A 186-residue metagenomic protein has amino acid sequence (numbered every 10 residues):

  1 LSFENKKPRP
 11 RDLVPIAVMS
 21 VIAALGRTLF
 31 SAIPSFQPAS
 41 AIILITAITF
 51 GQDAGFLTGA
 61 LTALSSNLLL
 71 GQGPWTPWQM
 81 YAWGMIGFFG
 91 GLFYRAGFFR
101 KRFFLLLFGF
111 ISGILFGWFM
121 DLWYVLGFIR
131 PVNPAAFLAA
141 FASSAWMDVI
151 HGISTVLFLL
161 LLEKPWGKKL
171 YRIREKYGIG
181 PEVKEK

Functional and structural regions predicted by a protein language model:
L1-I45: Hydrophobic transmembrane alpha-helices
L1-K6, D12-M19, T58, W78-V125: Short helix-perturbing small/polar motifs within transmembrane alpha-helices
A24-P38, A60-Y94: Interfacial aromatic-anchored transmembrane helix boundaries in multi-pass membrane proteins
Q37, T76-P77, F98-E185: Membrane-embedded alpha-helical hairpins and interfacial helices in multi-pass inner-membrane proteins
A39-G55, F88-Y94: Generic transmembrane alpha-helix motif of multi-pass integral membrane proteins
L57-A60, L162: Short hydrophobic alpha-helical segments that form membrane-spanning helices or hydrophobic packing faces of helical
